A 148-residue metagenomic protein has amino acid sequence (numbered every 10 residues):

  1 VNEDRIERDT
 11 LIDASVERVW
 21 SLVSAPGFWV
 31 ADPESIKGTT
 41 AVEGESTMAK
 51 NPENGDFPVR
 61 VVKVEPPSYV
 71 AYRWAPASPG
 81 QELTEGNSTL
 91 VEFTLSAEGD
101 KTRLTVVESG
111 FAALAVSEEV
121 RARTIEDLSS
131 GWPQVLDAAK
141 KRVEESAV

Functional and structural regions predicted by a protein language model:
V1-T39: Hydrophobic ligand-binding cavity/cleft-lining segments
N2-D4, N51-E53, L83-N87, T124: A generic structural micro-feature
E7, A49, V120: Conserved short-loop catalytic and cofactor-binding motifs
V19-V23, T47, V61, Y72 (+3 more regions): Hydrophobic pocket/interface hotspot
S21-A31, P66, Q134-E144: Short, intrinsically disordered, mixed-charge
A31, G38, G55-R103, S109-F111: Hydrophobic-ligand binding "helix-grip"
S35-E45, A49-K50: A solvent-exposed, acidic/Ser-Thr-rich amphipathic alpha-helical stretch
G110-V148: A conserved amphipathic terminal alpha-helix motif
